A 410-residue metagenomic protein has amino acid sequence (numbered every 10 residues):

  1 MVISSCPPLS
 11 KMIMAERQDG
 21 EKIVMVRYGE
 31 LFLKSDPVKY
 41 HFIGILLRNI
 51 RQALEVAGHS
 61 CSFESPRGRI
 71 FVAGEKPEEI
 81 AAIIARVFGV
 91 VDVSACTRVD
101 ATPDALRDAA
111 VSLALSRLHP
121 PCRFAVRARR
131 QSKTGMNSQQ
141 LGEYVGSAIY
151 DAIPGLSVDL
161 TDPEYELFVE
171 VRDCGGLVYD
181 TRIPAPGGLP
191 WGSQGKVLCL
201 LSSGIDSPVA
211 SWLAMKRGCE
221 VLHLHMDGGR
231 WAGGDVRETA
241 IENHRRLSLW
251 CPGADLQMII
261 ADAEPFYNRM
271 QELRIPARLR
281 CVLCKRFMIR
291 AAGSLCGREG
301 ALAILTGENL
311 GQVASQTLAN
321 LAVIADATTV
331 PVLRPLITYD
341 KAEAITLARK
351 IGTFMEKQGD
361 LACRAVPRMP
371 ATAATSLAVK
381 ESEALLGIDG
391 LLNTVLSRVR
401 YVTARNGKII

Functional and structural regions predicted by a protein language model:
C6-L198, P208-D255, A373-S376, A404-I410: RNA-binding accessory domains that recognize and position tRNA/RNA substrates
V145-I149, G155, R182-Q194, Y267-N268 (+3 more regions): Active-site adenylate/phosphate-handling loop in enzymes that bind or generate adenylated species
C199, H223-H225, I260, T306 (+1 more regions): Structural beta-sheet core signal
G204: Conserved G/P- and acidic residue-centered "switch" motifs that form tight phosphate/ATP-binding loops in soluble
H244-L273, G359-R364: A conserved beta-strand->alpha-helix junction
G352-G359: A short alpha-helix-loop-beta-strand transition element characteristic of N-terminal alpha/beta dinucleotide-binding
V379-I410: NTP-binding/hydrolysis catalytic cores, primarily Walker-type P-loop NTPases
